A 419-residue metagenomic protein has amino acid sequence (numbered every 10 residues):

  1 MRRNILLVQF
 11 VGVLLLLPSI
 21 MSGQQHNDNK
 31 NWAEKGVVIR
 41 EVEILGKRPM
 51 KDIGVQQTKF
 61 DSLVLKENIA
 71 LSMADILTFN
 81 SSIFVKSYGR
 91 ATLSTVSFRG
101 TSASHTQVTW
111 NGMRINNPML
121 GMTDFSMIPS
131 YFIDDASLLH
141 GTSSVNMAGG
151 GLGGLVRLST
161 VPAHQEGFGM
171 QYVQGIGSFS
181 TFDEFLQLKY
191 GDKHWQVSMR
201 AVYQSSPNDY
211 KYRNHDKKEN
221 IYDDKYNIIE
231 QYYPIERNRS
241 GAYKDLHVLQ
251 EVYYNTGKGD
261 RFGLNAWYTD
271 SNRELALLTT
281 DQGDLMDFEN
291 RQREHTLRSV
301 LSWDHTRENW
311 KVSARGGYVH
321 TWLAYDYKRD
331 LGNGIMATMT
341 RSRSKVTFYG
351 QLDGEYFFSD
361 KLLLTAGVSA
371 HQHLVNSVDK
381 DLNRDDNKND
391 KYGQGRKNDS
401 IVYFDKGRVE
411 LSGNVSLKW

Functional and structural regions predicted by a protein language model:
Q25-K66, A103: Short, acidic, small-residue-rich periplasmic hinge/interaction motif at the N-terminus of Gram-negative outer-membrane
A74-N117: Extracytoplasmic beta-strand/coil segments of soluble accessory domains associated with Gram-negative outer-membrane
M113-H140: Short acidic/polar hinge/loop motifs at secondary-structure boundaries that mediate gating or recognition
M119, F132-D134, V145-E219, A242-V248: Outer-membrane beta-barrel translocator/receptor signature
L120, Q171-V173, Y233-N238, D281-N290 (+5 more regions): Extracellular loop and loop/strand-boundary signature of outer-membrane beta-barrel proteins
Q174-S178, D192, Y203-P207, Y268-N272 (+3 more regions): Transmembrane beta-strands of outer-membrane beta-barrel pores
S178-S205, K217-N272, H295-L297, L301: Transmembrane beta-barrel wall of Gram-negative outer-membrane proteins
S206, Y210, R239-D245, G259-V312 (+1 more regions): Flexible loop and strand-edge segments within Gram-negative outer membrane beta-barrel domains
